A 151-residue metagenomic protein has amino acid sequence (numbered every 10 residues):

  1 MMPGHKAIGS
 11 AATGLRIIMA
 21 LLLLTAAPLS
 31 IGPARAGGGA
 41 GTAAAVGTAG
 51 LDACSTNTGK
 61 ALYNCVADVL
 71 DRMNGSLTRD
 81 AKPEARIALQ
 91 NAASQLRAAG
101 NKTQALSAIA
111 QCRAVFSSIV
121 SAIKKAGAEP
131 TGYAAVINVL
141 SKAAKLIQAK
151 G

Functional and structural regions predicted by a protein language model:
M1-A12: N-terminal secretory signal peptides that target proteins for export/translocation
G4-H5, L22, G39: Absolute N-terminal positional cue centered near the fourth residue
A12-L23: Sec-dependent signal peptide hydrophobic core
G14, T42-V46: N-terminal amphipathic alpha-helix initiation
L24-P33: C-terminal segment of classical bacterial N-terminal signal peptides
A34-G38, A45: Boundary at the C-terminal end of the N-terminal hydrophobic targeting segment
G47-G151: Mature extracellular/secreted ectodomains of secretory-pathway proteins
